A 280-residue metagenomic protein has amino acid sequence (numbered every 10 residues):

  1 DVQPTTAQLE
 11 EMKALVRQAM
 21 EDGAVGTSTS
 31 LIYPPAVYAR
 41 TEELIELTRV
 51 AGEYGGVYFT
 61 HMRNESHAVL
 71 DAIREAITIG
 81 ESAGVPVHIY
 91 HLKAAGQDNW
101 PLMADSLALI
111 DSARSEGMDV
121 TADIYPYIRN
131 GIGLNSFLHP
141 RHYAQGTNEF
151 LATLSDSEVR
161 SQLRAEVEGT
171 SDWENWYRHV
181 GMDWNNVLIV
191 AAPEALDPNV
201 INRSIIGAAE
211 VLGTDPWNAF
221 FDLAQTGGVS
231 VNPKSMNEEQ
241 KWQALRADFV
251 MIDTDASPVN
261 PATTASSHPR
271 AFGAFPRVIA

Functional and structural regions predicted by a protein language model:
D1-Y33, T48, T78-E81, V85-P86 (+1 more regions): Active-site neighborhoods of metal-dependent hydrolases
L9, Q18-E75: Divalent metal-binding pocket/active-site signature
